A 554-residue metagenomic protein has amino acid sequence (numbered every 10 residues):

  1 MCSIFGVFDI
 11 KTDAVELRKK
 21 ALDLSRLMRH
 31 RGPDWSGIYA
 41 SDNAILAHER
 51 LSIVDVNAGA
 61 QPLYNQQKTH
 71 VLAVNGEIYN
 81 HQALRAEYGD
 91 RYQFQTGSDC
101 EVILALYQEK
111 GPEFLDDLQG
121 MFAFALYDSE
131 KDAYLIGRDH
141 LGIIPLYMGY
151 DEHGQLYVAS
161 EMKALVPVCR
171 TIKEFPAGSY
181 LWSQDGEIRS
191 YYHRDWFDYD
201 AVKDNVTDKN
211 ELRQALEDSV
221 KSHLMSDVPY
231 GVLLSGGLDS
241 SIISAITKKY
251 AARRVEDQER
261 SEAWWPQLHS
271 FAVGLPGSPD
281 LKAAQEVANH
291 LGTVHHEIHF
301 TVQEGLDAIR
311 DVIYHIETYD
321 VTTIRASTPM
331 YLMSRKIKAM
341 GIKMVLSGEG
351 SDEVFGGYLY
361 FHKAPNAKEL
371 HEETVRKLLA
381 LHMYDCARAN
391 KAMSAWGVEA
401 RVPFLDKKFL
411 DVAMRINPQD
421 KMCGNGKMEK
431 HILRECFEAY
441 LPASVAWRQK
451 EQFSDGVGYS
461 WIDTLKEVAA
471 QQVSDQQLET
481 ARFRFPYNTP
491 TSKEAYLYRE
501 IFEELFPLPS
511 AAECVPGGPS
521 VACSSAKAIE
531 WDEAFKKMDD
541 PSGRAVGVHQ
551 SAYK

Functional and structural regions predicted by a protein language model:
M1, F8, D23, A339-L346 (+2 more regions): Adenosyl-5′-phosphate
M1-Y319: Cysteine-centered catalytic environments shared across enzyme families
L17, T96-D99, L118, D208-L212 (+11 more regions): Hydrophobic (often cysteine-bearing) scaffold residues that line and stabilize catalytic clefts of nucleotide/cofactor
E109, D307-D311, G357-L359, V457-W461: Short secondary-structure transition/capping segments
A125, V321-M333, V375-L378, S474-E479: Short, basic, helix/turn surface patches
E174, G236, S240, A263 (+11 more regions): Active-site-proximal structural scaffolding
K209, V273-S334, Y360-L370, K391-A392 (+2 more regions): ATP-dependent adenylate-handling ligase core
I342-D352, Y358: Short acidic/histidine-rich active-site segments
